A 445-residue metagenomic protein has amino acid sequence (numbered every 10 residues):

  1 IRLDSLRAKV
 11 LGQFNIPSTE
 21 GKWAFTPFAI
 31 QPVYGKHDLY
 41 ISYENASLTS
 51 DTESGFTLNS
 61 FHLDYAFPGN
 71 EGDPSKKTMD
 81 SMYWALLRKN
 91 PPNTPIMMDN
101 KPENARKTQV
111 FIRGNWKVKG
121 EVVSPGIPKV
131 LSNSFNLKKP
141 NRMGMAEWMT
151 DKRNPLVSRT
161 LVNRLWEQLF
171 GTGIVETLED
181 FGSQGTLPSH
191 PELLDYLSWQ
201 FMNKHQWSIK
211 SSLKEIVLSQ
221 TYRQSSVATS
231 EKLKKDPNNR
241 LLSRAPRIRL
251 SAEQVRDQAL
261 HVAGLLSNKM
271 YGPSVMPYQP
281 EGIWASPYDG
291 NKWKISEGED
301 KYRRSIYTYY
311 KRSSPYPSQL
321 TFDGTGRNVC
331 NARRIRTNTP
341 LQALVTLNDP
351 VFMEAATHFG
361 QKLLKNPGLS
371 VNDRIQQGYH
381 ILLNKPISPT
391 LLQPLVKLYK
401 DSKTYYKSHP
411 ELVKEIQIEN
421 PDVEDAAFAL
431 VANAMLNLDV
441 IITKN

Functional and structural regions predicted by a protein language model:
I1-S81: Extracytoplasmic
H62-D64, F111, A146, S243 (+2 more regions): Residues in well-ordered beta-strands of folded domains
N70-E297, Q319, N328-R334, L347-E415 (+3 more regions): Primarily short, surface-exposed interaction patches in extracytoplasmic proteins
R304, K311-F322: Active-site Gly/Thr loop motif
V431: Short, surface-exposed polybasic-aromatic patches that bind anionic ligands, especially phosphate groups
A434-K444: Short, low-complexity, Pro/Ser/Thr/Gly-rich segments in the mature regions of secreted, periplasmic
